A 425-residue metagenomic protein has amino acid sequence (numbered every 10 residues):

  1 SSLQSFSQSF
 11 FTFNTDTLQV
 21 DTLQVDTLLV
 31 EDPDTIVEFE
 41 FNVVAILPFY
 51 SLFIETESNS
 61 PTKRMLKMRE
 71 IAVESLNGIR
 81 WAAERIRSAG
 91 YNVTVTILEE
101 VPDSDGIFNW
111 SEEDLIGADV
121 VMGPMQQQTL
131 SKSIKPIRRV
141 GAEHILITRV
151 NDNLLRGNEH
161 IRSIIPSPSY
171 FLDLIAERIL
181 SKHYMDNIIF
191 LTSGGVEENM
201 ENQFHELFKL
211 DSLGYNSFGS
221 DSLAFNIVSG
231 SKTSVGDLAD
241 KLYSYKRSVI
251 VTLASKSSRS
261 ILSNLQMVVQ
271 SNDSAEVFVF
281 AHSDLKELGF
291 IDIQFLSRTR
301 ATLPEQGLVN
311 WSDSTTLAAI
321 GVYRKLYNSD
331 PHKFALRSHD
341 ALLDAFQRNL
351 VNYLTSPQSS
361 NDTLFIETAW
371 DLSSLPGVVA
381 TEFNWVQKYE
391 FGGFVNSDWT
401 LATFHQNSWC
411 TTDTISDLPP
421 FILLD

Functional and structural regions predicted by a protein language model:
F6-D425: Extracytosolic ligand-binding ectodomains
